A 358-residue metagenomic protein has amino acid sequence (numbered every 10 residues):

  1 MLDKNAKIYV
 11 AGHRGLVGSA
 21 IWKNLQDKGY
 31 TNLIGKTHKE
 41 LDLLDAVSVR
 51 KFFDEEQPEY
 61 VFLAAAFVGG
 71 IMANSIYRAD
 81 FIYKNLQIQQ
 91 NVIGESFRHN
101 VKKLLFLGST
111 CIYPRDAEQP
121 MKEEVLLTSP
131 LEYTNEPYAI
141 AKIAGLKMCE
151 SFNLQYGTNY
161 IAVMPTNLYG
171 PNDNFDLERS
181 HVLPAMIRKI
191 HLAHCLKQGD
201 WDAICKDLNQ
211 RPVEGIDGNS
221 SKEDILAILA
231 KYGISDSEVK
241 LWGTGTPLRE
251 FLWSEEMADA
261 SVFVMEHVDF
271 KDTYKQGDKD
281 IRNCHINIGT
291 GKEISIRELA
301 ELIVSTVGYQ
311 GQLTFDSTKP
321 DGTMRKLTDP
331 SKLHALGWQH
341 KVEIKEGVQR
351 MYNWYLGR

Functional and structural regions predicted by a protein language model:
K4, Q90-N135, I161, N174: Conserved Rossmann-fold NAD(P)-dependent oxidoreductase catalytic core, especially the SDR/UDP-sugar
A11, K36, V61-F67, L104-T110 (+1 more regions): SDR active-site strand-loop-helix element
G12-L16, A20-K28, L192-R358: C-terminal substrate-binding subdomain of Rossmann-fold SDR/epimerase-dehydratase oxidoreductases
Q26-K51: Adenosine-cofactor binding site in Rossmann-like domains, unifying the SAM/SAH pocket of S-adenosylmethionine-dependent
A46-L86, E95-R98: NAD(P)H-binding glycine-rich loop region in Rossmannoid oxidoreductase-like domains and their noncatalytic homologs
V68-G69, T110-E118, T166-Y169: Active-site segment of SDR-like NAD(P)-dependent oxidoreductases
I82, L86, T134-L146, D176-P184 (+2 more regions): Short-chain dehydrogenase/reductase
Y133-T166, V182-G199: Active-site Tyr-X1-5-Lys
